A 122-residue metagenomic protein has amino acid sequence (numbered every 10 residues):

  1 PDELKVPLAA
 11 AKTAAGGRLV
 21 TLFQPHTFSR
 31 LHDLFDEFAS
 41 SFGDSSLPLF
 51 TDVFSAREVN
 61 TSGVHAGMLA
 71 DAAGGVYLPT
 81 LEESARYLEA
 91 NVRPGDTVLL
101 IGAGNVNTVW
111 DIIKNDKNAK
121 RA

Functional and structural regions predicted by a protein language model:
P1-A122: ATP-dependent carboxylate-amine ligase
